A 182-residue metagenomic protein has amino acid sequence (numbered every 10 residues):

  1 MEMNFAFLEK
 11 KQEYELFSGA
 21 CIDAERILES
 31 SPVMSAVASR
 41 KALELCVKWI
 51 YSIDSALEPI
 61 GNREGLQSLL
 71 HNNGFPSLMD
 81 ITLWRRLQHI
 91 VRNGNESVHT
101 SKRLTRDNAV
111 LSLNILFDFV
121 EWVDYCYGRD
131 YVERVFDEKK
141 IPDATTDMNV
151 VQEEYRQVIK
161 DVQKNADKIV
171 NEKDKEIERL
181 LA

Functional and structural regions predicted by a protein language model:
M1-A182: Amphipathic alpha-helical interface elements
